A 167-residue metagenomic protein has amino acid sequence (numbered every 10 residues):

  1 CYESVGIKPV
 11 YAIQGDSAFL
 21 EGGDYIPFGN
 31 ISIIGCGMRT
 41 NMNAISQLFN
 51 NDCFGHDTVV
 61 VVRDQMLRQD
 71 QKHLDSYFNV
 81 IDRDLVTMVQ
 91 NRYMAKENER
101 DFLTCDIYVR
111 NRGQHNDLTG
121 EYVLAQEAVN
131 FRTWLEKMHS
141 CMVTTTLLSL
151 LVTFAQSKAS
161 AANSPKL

Functional and structural regions predicted by a protein language model:
C1-L167: The feature marks the mature, well-folded catalytic cores of soluble enzymes
